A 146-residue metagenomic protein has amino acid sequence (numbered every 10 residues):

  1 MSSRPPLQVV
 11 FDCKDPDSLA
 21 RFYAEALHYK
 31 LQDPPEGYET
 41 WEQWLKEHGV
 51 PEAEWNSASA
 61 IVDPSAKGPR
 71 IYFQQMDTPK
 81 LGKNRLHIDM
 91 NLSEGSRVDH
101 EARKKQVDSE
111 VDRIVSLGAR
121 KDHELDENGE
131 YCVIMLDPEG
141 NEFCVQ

Functional and structural regions predicted by a protein language model:
S2-F11, R21, L27, P34-E36 (+5 more regions): Vicinal oxygen chelate
S18: Short alpha-helical
S96: Acyl-donor binding region in acyl/amide transferases
